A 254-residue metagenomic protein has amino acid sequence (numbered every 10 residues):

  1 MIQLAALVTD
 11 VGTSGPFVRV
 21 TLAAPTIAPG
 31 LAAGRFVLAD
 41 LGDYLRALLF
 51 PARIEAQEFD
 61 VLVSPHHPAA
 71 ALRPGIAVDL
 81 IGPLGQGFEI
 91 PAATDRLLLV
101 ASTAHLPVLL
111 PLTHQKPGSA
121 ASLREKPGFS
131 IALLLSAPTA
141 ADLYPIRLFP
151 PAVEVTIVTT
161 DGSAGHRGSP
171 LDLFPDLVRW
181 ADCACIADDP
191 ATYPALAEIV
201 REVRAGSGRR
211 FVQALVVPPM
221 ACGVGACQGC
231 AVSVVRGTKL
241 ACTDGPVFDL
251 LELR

Functional and structural regions predicted by a protein language model:
I2-P74, P138: Ferredoxin-reductase
T26, D43, T139, P190-A191 (+2 more regions): Glycine-rich beta-alpha junction loops
A39, D79-I81, V232: A generic structural signal for residues embedded in beta-strands
Y44-R53, G85-R96, C242: Short, Lys/Arg- and Gly-enriched loop/turn segments at beta-strand edges
A70-A214, P219: FNR/FR-type flavoprotein reductase catalytic core
V216-P246: Local cysteine-cluster metal-coordination motifs and their immediate loop/turn environment, predominantly Fe-S cluster
D244-F248, E252-R254: Phosphate-binding loop/pocket of nucleotide- and phosphate-handling active sites
